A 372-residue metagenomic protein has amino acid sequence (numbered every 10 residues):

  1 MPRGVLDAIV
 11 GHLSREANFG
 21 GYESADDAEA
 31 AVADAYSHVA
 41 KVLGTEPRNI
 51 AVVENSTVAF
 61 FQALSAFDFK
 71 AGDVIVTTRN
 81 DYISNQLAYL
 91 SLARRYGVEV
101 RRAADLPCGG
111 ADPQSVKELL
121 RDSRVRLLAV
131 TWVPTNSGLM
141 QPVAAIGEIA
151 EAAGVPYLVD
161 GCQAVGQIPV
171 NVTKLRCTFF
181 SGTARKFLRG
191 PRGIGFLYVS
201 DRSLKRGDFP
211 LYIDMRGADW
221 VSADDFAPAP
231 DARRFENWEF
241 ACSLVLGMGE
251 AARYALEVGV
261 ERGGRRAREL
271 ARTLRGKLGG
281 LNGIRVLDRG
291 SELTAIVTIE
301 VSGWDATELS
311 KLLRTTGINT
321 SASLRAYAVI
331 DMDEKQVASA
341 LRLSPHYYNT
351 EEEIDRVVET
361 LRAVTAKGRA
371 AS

Functional and structural regions predicted by a protein language model:
M1-S372: Pyridoxal 5′-phosphate
